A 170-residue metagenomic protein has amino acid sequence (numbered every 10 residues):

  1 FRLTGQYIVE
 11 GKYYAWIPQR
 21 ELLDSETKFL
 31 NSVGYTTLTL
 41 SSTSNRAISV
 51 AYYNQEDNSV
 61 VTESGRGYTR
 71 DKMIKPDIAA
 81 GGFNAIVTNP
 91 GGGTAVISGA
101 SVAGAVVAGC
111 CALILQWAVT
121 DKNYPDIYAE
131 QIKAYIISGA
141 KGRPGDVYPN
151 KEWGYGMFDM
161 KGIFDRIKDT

Functional and structural regions predicted by a protein language model:
F1-V9: Short beta-strand-plus-loop segments that form exposed binding edges in beta-rich domains
Q6, R46-A47: Serine endopeptidase catalytic core focused on the charge-relay Asp
I8-R20: Edge beta-strands of jelly-roll/beta-sandwich modules across compartments, strongly enriched in secreted/luminal
T27-N45, A51-K75, I86-A100, T120-K122 (+1 more regions): Active-site-adjacent substrate-recognition loops and nearby beta-strands within hydrolase catalytic domains
I48-A51, D77-A80, I86, G104 (+2 more regions): Structural recognition of the beta-strand scaffold that forms the well-ordered cores of secreted hydrolase catalytic
G82-Y148: Hydrolase catalytic cores
D146-T170: C-terminal domain-closing interface element
